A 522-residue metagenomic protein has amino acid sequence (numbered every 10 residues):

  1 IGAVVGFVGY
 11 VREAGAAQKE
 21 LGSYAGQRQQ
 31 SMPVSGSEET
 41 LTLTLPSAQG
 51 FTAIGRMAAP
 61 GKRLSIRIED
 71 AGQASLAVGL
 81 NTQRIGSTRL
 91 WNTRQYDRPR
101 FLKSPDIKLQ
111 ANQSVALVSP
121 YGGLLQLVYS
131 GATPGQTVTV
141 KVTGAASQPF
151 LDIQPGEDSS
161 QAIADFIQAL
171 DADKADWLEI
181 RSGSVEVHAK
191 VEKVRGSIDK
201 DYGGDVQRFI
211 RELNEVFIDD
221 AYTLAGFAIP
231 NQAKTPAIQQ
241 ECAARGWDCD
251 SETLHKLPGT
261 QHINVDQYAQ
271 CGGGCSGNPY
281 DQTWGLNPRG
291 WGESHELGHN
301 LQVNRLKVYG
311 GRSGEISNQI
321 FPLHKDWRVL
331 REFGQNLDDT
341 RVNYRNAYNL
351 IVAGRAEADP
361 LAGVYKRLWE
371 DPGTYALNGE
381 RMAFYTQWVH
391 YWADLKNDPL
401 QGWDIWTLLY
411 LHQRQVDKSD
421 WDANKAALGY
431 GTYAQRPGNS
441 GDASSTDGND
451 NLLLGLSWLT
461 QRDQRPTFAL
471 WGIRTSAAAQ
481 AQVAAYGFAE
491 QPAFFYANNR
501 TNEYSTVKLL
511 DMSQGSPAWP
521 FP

Functional and structural regions predicted by a protein language model:
I1-A25, A228-A237, P399-K418, G429 (+2 more regions): Compositionally biased, intrinsically disordered low-complexity regions enriched in charged/polar residues
I1-Q18, Y430-P522: Beta/coil-rich, acidic/histidine-enriched accessory regions frequently appended to metallopeptidases
G2-F150: Beta-strand-enriched, solvent-exposed domains that form extended recognition/catalytic surfaces
R56-M57, L117-V118, A169-D173, W177-R181 (+1 more regions): A general structural signal for short secondary-structure junctions and capping/turn motifs
A71, Y202-D205, S457: Elongated scaffolding segments in large macromolecular assemblies, built predominantly from amphipathic alpha-helices
L124, S130-G183: Exposed low-complexity, polar/acidic, P/S/T/G-rich flexible segments that act as propeptides, protease-susceptible
F166-N397: Catalytic cores of extracellular degradative/oxidative enzymes
V187, N349-A479: Active-site-proximal alpha-helical
